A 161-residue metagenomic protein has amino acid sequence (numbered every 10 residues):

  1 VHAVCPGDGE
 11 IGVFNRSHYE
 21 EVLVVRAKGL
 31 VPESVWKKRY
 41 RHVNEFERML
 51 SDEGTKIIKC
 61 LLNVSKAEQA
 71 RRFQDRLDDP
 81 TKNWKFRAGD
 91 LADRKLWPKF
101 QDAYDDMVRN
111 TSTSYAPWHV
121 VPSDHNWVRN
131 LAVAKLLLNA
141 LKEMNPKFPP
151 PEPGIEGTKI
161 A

Functional and structural regions predicted by a protein language model:
V1-A3, D75, A134-K135: Short, surface-exposed amphipathic charged segments that create phosphate/polyanion-binding patches used for binding
V1-N44: Conserved nucleotide-sensing/catalytic segment adjacent to the nucleotide-binding pocket in NTP-handling enzymes
D8-I11, G54-I58, P117: Loop/turn-to-beta-strand initiation segments
V13, C60, V121: Conserved RecA-like P-loop NTPase ATPase core
H18-E20, V64-A67, H125-W127: Short, solvent-exposed loop/turn segments at secondary-structure junctions
V24-H42, L50-D102, P149-E156: A glycine- and Lys/Arg-enriched "phosphate-lid" helix/loop adjacent to the NTP-binding pocket of small-molecule kinases
M49-E53, N110-T113: Arginine/glycine-rich "motif VI" loop of SF2 helicases in the C-terminal RecA-like domain
F100-A161: NTP-dependent small-molecule kinase module
